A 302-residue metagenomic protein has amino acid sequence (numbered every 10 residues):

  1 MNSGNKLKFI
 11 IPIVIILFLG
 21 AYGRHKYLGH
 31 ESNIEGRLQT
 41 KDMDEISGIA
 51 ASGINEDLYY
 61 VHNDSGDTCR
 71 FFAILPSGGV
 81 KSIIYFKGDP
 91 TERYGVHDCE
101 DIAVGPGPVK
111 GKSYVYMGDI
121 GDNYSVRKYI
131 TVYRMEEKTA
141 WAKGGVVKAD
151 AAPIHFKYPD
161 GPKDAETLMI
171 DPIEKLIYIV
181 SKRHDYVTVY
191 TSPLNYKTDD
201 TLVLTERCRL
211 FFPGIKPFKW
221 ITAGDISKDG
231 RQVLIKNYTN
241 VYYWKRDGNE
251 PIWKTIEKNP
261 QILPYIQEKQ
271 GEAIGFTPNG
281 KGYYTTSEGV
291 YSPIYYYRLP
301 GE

Functional and structural regions predicted by a protein language model:
M1-I13: N-terminal Sec-pathway targeting helices
F18-E302: Sequence/structural signature of beta-propeller domains
